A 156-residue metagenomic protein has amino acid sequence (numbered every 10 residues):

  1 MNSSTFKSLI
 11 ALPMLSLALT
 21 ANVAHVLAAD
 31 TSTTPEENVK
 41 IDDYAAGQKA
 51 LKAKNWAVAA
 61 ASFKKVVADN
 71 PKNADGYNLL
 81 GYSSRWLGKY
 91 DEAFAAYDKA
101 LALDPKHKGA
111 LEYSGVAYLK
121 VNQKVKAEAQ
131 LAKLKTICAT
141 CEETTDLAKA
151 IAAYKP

Functional and structural regions predicted by a protein language model:
N2-L12, A29-I41, E128-P156: Terminal, low-structured helical/coil segments at or just beyond the last alpha-helical repeat
N38-D69: Alpha-helical segment of the N-proximal tetratricopeptide repeat
K65-V66, K99-A100, K133-L134: Canonical positions in the second alpha-helix
D69, L103, T136-I137: Structural marker of alpha-solenoid helical repeat scaffolds
G76, A110, E143-T144: TPR alpha-solenoid repeat register
L79, Y113, L147-A150: Canonical tetratricopeptide repeat
